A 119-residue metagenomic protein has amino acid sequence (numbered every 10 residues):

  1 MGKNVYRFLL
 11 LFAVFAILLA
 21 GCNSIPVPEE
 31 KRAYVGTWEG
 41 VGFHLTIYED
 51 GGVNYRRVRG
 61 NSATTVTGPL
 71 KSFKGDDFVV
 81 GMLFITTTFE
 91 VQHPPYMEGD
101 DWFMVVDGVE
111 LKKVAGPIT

Functional and structural regions predicted by a protein language model:
M1-L9: Bacterial N-terminal signal peptides that target proteins for export
F8-A16: Sec-dependent N-terminal signal peptides
L18-G21: C-terminal motif of bacterial Sec signal peptides marking the signal peptidase cleavage site
N23, F103-T119: Edge beta-strand at a domain terminus
N23-E39: N-terminal helix-cap/turn-to-beta initiation motif at the start of protein domains
Y34, T46-N54, F73-D76, Q92-F103 (+1 more regions): Short, solvent-exposed coil/turn segments at beta-strand boundaries
G42-T87: N-terminal glycine/threonine-rich, aromatic-flanked beta-hairpin/loop signature
T88-E90, L111: A short macromolecule-binding patch
